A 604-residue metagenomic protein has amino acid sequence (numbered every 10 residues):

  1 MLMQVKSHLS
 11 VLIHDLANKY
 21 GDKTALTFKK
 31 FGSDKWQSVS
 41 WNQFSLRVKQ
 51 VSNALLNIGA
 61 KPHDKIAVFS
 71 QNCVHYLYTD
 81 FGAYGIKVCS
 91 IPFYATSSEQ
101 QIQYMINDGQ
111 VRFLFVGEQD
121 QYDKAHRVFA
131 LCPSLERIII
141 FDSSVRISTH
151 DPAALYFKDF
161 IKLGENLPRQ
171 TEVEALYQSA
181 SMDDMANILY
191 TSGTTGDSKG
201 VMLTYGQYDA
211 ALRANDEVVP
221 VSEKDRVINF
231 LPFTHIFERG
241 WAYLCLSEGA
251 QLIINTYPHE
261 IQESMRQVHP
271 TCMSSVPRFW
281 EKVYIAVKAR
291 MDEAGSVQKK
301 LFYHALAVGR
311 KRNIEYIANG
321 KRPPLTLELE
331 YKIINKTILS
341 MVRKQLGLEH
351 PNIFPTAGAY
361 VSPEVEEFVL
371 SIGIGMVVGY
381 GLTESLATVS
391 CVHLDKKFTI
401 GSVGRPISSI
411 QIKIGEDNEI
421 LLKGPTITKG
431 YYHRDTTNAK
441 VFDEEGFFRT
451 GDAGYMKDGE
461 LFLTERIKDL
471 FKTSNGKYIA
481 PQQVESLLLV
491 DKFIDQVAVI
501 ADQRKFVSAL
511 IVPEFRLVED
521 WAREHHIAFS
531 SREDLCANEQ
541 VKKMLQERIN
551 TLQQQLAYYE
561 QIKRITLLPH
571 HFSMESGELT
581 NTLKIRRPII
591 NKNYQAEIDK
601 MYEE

Functional and structural regions predicted by a protein language model:
L12-I13, I58, G85-L163, M544 (+1 more regions): Structural core segment of the AMP-binding/adenylate-forming
G21-T24, I139-I140, I161-Y190, D197 (+1 more regions): Conserved pre-ATP/AMP-binding loop-to-beta segment of ANL
L26-C73, L77-F81, S98-Q103, Y156-E165 (+1 more regions): Conserved AMP-binding/adenylate-forming core of the ANL superfamily
S38-W41, A186-L212: Conserved AMP-binding A3 loop
K49-Q50, M182, V201-S222, F230 (+1 more regions): Conserved structural elements of the adenylate-forming
D209-R226, F233-K336, H350: Conserved AMP-binding/adenylation subdomain of ANL enzymes
P406-T473, V490: Conserved ATP-binding/catalytic segment of the ANL
F471, Q496-V499, K505, K542 (+1 more regions): Conserved C-terminal "lid"/linker of ANL adenylate-forming enzymes
